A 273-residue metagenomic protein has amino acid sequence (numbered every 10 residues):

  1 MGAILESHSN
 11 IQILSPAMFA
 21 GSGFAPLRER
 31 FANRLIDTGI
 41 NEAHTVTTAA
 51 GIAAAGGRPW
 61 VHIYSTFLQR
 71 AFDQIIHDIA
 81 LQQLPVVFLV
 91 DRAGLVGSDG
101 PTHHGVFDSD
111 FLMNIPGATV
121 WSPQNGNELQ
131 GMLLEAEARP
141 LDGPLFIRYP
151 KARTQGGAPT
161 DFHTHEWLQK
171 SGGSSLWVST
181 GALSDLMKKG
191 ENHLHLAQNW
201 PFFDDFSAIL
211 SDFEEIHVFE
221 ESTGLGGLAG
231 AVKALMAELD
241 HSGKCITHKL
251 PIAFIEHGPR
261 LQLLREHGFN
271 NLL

Functional and structural regions predicted by a protein language model:
M1-L5: Flexible inter-domain linker/hinge segments
E6-I11, S15, A20-E29, A43-T45 (+6 more regions): Thiamine diphosphate
R34-V46, P59: Active-site cofactor/substrate anionic-group-binding motifs, chiefly glycine- and Lys/Arg-rich phosphate-binding loops
N41, I63-T66: Short, glycine-rich nucleotide/cofactor-binding loops
T48, P59-I63, F72-I76: Catalytic phosphate/nucleotide-handling subdomain of diverse soluble enzymes
G56: Conserved G/P- and acidic residue-centered "switch" motifs that form tight phosphate/ATP-binding loops in soluble
S122-P140: Conserved glycine-bearing catalytic or ligand-binding loops at nucleotide- and phosphate-handling centers of large
